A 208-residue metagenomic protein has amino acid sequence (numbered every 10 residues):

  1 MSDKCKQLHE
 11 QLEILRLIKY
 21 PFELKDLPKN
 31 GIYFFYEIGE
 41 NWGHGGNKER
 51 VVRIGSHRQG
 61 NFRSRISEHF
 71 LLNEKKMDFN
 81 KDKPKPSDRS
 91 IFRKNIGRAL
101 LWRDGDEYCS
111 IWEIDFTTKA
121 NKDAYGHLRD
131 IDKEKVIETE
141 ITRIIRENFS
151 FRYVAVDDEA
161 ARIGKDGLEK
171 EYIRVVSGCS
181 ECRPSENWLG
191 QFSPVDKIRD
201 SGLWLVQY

Functional and structural regions predicted by a protein language model:
M1-I131, K135-E140, I144-Y208: GIY-YIG nuclease catalytic motif and its immediate N-terminal context
